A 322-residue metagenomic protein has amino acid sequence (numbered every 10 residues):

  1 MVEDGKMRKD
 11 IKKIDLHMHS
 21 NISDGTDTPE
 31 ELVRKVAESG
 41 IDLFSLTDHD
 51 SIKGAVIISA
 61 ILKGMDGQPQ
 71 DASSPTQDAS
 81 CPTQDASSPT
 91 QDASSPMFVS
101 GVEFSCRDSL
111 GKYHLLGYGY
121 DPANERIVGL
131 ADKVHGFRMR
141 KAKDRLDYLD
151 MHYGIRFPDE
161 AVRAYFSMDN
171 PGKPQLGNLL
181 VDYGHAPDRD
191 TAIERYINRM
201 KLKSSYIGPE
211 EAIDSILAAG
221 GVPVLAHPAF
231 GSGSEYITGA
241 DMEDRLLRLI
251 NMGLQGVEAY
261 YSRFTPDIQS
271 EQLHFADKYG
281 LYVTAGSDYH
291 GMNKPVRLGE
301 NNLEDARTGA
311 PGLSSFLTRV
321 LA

Functional and structural regions predicted by a protein language model:
M1-D78, P82-L110, I207-G208, I213-D214 (+1 more regions): An N-terminally biased module of ancient metal coordination in phosphate/nucleic-acid-related enzymes
K63-S73, D85, Q91-R248, A306-R307 (+2 more regions): Extended substrate/RNA-proximal surfaces in nucleic-acid metabolism proteins
S287-A322: Catalytic core of soluble alpha/beta enzymes
